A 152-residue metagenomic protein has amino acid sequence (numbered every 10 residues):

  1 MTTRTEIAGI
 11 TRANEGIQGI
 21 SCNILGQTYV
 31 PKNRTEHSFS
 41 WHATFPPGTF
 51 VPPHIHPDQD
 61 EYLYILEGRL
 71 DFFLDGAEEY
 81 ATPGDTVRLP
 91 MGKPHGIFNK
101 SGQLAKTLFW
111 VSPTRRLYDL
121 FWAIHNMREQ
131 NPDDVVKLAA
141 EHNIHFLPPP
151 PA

Functional and structural regions predicted by a protein language model:
M1-F39, N126-A152: A short, N-terminal "cap"/entry segment at the start of jelly-roll beta-barrel domains of the cupin/DSBH fold
I7, W110-E129: A hydrophobic/aromatic-rich effector-binding and dimerization subdomain of bacterial HTH-type transcriptional regulators
R12, G76-P94: Short acidic-glycine-tyrosine-enriched beta hairpin
L25, W41-H56: Conserved short histidine dyad/triad with adjacent acidic residue
S40-T44, Y62, E78, T86-R88: Conserved hydrophobic/aromatic beta-strand scaffold that supports enzyme active sites
D58-L70, D75: Glycine- and acidic-residue-biased ligand/ion/polar-headgroup-sensing regions
D71, M91-Y118: Ligand-binding loop in jelly-roll beta-barrel domains
